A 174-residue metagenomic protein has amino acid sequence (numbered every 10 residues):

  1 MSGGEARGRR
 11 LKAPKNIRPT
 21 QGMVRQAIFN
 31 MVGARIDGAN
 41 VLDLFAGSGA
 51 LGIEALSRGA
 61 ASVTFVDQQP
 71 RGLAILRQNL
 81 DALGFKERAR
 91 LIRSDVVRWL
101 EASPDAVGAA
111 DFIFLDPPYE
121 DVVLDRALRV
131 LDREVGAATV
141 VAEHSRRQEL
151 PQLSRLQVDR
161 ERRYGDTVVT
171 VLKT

Functional and structural regions predicted by a protein language model:
M1-T174: Class I S-adenosyl-L-methionine-dependent methyltransferase catalytic core
